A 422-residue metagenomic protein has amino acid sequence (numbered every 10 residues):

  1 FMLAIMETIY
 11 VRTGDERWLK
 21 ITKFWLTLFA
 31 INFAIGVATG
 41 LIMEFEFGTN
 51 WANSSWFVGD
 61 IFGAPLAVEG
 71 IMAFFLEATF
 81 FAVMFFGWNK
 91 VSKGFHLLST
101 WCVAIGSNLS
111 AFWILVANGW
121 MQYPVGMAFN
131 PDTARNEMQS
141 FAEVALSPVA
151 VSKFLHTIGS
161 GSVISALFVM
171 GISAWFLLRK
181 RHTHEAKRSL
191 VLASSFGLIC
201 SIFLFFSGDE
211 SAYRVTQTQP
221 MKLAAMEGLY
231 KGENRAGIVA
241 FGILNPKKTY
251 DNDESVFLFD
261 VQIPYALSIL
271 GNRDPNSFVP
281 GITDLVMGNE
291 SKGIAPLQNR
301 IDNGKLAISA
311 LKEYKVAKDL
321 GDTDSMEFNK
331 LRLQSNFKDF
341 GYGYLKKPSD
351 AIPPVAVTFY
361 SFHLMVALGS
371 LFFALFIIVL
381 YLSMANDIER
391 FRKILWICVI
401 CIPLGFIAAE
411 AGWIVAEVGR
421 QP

Functional and structural regions predicted by a protein language model:
F1-P422: Polytopic transmembrane helical bundles with strong interfacial aromatic enrichment
